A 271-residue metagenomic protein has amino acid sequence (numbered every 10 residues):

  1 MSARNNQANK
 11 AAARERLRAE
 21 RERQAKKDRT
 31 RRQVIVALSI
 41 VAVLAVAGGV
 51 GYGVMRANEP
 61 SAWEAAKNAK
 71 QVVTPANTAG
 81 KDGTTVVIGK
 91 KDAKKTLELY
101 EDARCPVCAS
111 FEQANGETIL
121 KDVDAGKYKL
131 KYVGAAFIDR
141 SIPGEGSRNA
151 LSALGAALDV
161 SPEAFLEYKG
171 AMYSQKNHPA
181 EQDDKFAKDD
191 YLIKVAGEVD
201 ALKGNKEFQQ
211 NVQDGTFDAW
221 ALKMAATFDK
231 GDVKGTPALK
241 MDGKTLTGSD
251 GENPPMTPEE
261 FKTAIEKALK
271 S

Functional and structural regions predicted by a protein language model:
M1-S39, T96-E117, D122, L130 (+2 more regions): Primarily hydrophobic membrane-targeting regions of prokaryotic envelope proteins
S2-V36, Y52-S61, V195-S271: C-terminal cap of thioredoxin/glutaredoxin-like
R14-E15, G80-V86, L158, K188-L192: Short acidic/polar alpha-helix capping motifs at helix-coil junctions
I40-G49: Core hydrophobic alpha-helical transmembrane segments of single-pass membrane proteins
A57-D124, G134, S271: Extracytoplasmic low-complexity, Pro/Thr/Ser/Ala/Gly-rich segments that lie immediately after a secretion/anchoring
K91, D124-A125, V160, G231-K234: Extracellular/periplasmic catalytic domains that process cell-envelope and extracellular macromolecules
K94-T96, G126-K131, E163-L166, K203-N205 (+1 more regions): Loop/turn elements at helix/coil->beta-strand transitions in domains of secreted/extracellular proteins
A103, A109-K185, D189-Y191: Structural alpha/beta surface segment adjacent to cysteine/selenocysteine redox centers across thiol/disulfide enzymes
